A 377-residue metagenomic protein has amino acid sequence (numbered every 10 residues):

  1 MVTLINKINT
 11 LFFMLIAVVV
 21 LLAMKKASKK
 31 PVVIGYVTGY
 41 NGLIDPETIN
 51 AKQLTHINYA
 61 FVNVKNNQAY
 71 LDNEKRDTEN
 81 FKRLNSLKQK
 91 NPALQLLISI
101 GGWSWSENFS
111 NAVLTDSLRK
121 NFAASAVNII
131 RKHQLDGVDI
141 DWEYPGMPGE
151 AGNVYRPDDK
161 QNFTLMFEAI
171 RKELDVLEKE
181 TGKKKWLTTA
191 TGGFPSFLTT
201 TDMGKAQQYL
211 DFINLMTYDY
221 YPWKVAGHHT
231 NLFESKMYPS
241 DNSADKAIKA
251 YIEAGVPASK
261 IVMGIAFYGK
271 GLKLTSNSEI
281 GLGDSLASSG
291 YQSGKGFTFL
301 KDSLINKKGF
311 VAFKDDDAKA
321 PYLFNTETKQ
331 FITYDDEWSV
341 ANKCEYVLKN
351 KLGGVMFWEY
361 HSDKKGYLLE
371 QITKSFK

Functional and structural regions predicted by a protein language model:
M1-K29: Bacterial Sec-dependent N-terminal signal peptides
S28-I130, M147, D158, F167 (+1 more regions): Glycan-recognition patch characteristic of GH18 chitinases/ENGases and related GlcNAc/peptidoglycan-binding proteins
I34, N67-E79, P145-D302: Substrate-binding surface in catalytic domains of secreted glycosidases
H56-V62, S99, D141-E143, F212-Y221: Non-cysteine beta-strand/loop elements that form the S-adenosyl-L-methionine
I57, I98, I140, I170 (+4 more regions): Conserved, mostly hydrophobic/aromatic
L84, I100, Y221, I265-Y346 (+1 more regions): Glycan-binding loop/region signatures in secreted carbohydrate-active enzymes
T115-D139, M166-E173, L198-Y209: An active-site-proximal structural segment forming one wall of the substrate-binding cleft that immediately precedes
R131, D141-G193, F331-K377: Active-site and adjacent substrate-binding regions of carbohydrate-active enzymes
